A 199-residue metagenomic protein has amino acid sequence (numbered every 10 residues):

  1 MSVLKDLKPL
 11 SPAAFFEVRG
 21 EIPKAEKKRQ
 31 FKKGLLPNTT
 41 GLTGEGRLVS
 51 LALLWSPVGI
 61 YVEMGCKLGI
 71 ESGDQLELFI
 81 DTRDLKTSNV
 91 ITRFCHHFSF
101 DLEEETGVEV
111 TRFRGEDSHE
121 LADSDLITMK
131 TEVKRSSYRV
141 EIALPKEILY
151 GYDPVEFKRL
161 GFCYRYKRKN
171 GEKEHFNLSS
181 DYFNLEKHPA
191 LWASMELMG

Functional and structural regions predicted by a protein language model:
M1-G199: Structural preference for beta-rich elements and adjacent junctions enriched in aromatics
